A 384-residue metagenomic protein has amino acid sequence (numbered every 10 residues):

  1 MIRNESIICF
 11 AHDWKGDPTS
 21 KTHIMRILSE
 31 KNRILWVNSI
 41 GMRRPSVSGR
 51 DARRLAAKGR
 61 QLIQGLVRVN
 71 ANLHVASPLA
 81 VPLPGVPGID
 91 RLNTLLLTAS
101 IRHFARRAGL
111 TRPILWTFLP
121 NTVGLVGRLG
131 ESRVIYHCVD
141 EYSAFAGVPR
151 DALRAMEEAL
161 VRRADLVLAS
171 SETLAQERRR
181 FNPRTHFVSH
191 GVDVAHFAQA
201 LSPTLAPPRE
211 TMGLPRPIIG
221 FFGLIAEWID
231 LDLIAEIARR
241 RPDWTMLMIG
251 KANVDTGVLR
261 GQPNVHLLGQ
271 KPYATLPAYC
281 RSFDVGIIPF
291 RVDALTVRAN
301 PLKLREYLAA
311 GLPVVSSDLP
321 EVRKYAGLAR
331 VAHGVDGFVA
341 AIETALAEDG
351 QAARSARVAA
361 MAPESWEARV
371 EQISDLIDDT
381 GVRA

Functional and structural regions predicted by a protein language model:
M1-R3, L201-I218: Nucleotide-sugar donor-binding and catalytic loop/hinge architecture of NDP-sugar-dependent glycosyltransferases
A99-R106, G127, P149-V167: Membrane-proximal helix-turn-helix segments that form the acceptor-binding/catalytic region of lipid-linked
T173, V188-A200: Carbohydrate-associated surface elements
T211-I229, I234-A238, A362: Conserved donor-binding/catalytic core segment of Leloir-type glycosyltransferases
I229, A274-Y279, G286-A309, S316-G327: Nucleotide-sugar-dependent
D255-C280: Nucleotide-activated donor-binding/catalytic signature segment of Leloir-type glycosyltransferases, i.e., the conserved
R323-T344: Change "using UDP/GDP/dTDP sugars" to "using nucleotide sugars
G350-I377: A charged, aromatic-enriched C-terminal amphipathic alpha-helix characteristic of glycosyltransferases across folds
